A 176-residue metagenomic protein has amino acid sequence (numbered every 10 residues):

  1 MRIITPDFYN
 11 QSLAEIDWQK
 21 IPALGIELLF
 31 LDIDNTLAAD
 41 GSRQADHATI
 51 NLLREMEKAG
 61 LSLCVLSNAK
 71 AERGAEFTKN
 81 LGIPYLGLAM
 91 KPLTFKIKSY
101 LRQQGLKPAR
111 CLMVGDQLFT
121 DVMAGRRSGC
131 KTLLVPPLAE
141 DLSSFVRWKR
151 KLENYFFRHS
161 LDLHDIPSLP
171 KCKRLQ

Functional and structural regions predicted by a protein language model:
R2-L31, S42-R43, H47-M113, Q117-Q176: Asp-based, Mg2+/Mn2+-dependent phosphohydrolase catalytic module
